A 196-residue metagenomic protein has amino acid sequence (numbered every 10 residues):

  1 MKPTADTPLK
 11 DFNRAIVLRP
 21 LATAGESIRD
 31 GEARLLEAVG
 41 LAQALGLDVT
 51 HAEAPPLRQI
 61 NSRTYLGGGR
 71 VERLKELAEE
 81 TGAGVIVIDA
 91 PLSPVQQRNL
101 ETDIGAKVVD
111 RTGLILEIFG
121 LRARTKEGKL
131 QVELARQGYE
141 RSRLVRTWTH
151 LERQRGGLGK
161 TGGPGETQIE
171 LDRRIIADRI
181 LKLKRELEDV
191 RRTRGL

Functional and structural regions predicted by a protein language model:
M1-R111, I115-E117: N-terminal accessory targeting/assembly segments
K2-A15, E26, T147-L196: Conserved G1/Walker A P-loop phosphate-binding module
I28-E32, T64-G68, A90-P91, A123 (+3 more regions): Conserved phosphate/pyrophosphate-binding and hydrolysis machinery centered on Walker-type P-loop NTPases, extending
N61-S62, I115, K126, T147 (+2 more regions): Glycine-rich, flexible loop/turn motifs
I86, Q137, I176: Conserved hydrophobic/aromatic pocket- or pore-lining residues that grip, position, or stack substrates in active sites
G113-L134: Short alpha-helix plus adjacent loop in nuclease-associated cores
L134, G138-E152: A charged, well-structured terminal subsegment
